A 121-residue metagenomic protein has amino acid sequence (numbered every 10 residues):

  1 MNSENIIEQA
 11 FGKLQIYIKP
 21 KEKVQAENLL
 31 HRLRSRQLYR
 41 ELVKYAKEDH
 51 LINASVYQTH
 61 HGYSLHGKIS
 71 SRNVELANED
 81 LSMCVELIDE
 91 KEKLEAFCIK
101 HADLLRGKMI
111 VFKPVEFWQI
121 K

Functional and structural regions predicted by a protein language model:
M1-K121: Positively charged, small/polar-rich N-terminal and surface patches that mediate targeting and assembly and bind
